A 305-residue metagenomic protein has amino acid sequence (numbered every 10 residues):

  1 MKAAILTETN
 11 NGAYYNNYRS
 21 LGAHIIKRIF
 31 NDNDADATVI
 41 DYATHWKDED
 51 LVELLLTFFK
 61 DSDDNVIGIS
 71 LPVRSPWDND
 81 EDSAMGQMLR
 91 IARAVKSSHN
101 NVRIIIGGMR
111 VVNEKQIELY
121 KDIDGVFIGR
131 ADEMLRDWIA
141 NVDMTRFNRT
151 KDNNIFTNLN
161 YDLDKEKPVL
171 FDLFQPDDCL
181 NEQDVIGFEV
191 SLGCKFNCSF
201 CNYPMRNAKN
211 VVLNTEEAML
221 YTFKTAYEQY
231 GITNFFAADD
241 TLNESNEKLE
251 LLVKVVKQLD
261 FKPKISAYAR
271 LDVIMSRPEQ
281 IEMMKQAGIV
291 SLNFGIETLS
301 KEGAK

Functional and structural regions predicted by a protein language model:
M1, D34, S62-V66, N101-V102 (+4 more regions): A general structural motif
M1-A4, T9-N11, D143-V190: N-terminal [4Fe-4S]-dependent radical SAM core
K2, I26-I29, D36-N160: Glycine-rich beta-alpha loop elements in corrinoid/cobalamin-binding modules across cobalamin-dependent enzymes
L6-T9, I67-R74, G295-E297: Short loop/turn segments at strand-loop or loop-helix junctions that form parts of catalytic or ligand-binding pockets
T7, V39-W46, M205, G295: Residue-level recognition of beta-strand->loop/alpha-helix junctions
G12-A23: Glycine- and acidic-residue-enriched helix-capping/strand-helix junction motifs
Y18, K167-K305: Radical SAM [4Fe-4S] cluster-binding motif and immediate context
